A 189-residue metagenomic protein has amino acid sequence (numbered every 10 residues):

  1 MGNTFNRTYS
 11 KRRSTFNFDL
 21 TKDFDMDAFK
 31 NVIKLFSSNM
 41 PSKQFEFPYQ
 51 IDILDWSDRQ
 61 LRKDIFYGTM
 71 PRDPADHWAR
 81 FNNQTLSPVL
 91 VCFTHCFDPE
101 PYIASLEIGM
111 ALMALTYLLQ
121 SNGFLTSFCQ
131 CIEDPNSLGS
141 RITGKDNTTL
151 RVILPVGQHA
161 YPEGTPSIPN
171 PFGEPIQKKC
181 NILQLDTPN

Functional and structural regions predicted by a protein language model:
M1-V89, D186-N189: N-terminal amphipathic, basic helical "cap/leader" segment at the start of enzyme domains
T4-T15, L20, F24, T149-N189: C-terminal helix-cap and adjacent tail motif
V32, F36-S37, V91, C96-R141: Small-aliphatic-rich amphipathic alpha-helix that forms the alpha element of a beta-alpha
W56-L61, F97-P99, A160: Short, charged/polar surface micro-motifs in flexible loops or helix N-caps
G68-M70, G144-N147: Short, hinge-like loop/turn segments at secondary-structure boundaries
S87-V89, N122, T148-V152: Generic beta-strand structural signal
G139-D146, S167: Short proline/glycine-enriched turn/loop segments at secondary-structure junctions
